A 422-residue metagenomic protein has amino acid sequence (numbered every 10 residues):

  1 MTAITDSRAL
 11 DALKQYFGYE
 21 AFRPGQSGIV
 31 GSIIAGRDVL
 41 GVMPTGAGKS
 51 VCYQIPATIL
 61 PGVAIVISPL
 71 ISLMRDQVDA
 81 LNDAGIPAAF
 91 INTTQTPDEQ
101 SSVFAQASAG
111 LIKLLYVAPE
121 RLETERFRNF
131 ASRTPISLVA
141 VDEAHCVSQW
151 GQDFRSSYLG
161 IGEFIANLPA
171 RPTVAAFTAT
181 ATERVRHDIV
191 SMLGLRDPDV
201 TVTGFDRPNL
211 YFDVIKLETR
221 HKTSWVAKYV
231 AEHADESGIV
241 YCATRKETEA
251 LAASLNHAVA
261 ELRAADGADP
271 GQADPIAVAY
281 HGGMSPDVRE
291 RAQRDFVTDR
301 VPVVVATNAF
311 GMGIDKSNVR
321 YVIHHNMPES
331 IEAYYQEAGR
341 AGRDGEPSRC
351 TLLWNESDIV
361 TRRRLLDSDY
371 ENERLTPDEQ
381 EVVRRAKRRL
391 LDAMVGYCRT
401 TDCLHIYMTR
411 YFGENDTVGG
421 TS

Functional and structural regions predicted by a protein language model:
T2-A3, S7-Y16, E20-P24, G28-S50 (+4 more regions): Helicase motor core with emphasis on the C-terminal RecA-like subdomain
Y19, C398-R399: Short helix-capping/hinge SLiMs at alpha-helix to coil transitions
S72: Conserved Rossmann-like nucleotide-cofactor binding loop
A386, L390, R399-S422: Cys/His-rich short segments
